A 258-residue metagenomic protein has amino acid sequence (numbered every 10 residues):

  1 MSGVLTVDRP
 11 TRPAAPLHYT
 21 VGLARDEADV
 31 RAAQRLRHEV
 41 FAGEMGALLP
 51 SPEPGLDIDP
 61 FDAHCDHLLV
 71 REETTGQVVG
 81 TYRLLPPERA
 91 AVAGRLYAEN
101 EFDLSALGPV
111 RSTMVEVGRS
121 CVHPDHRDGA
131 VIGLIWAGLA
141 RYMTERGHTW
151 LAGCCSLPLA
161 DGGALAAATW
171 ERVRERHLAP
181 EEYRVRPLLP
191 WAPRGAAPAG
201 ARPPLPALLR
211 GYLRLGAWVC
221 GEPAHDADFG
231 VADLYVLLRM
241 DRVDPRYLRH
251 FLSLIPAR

Functional and structural regions predicted by a protein language model:
S2-V4: Eukaryotic low-complexity, non-globular regulatory regions
V7-T11, L104-L107: Short beta-strand/turn micro-motifs at beta-sheet edges
P10-V79, R83-P86: Short amphipathic alpha-helix that is part of the acyltransferase structural core
P52-V122, L238-M240: Conserved donor-binding loop and adjoining core beta-sheet/short helix segment in diverse acyl/aminoacyl transferases
P87-W218, P223-H225, G230-D233: Acyl-donor binding region in acyl/amide transferases
E145, L254-R258: Short, cationic low-complexity segments
F229-V243: C-terminal "cap" of GNAT-fold acetyltransferases
R242, L248-R249: Long, contiguous binding/interaction regions
